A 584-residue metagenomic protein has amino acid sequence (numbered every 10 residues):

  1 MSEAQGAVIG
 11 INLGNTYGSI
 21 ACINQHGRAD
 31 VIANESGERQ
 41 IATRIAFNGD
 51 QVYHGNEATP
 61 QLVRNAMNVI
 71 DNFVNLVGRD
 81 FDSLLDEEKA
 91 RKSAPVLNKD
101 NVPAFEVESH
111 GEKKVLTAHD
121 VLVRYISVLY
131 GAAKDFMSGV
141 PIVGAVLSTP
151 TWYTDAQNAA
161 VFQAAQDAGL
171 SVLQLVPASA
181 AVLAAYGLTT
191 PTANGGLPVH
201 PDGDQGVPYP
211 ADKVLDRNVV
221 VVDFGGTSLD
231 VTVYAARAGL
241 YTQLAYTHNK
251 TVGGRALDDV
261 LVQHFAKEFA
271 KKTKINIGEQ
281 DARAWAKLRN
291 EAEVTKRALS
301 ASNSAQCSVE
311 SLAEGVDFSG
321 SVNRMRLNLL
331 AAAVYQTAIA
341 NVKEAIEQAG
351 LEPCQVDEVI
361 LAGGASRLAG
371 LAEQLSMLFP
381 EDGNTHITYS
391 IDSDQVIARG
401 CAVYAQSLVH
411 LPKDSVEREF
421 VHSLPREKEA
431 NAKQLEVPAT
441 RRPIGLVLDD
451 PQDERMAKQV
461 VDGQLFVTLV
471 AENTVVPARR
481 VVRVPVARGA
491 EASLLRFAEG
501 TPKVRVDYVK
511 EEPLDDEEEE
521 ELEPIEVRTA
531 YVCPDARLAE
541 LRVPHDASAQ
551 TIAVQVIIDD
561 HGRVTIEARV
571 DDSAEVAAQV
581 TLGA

Functional and structural regions predicted by a protein language model:
M1-A42, G49-V221, Y234-N290, E314-S407 (+5 more regions): N-terminal phosphate-binding loop and flanking beta/alpha elements of the actin-like ATPase fold
T16, T227-L229: Conserved Rossmann-like nucleotide-cofactor binding loop
Q25, I41, N48-G49, M67-N72 (+6 more regions): Acidic low-complexity intrinsically disordered segments
D82-S83, G139, A298-A305, L351 (+3 more regions): Intrinsically disordered or highly flexible coil/loop and linker segments, enriched in small and charged/polar residues
W152, T227, E314, S366 (+2 more regions): Conserved beta-strand elements of beta-rich interaction domains across eukaryotes, especially beta-propellers
A184, P191-G195, I277, S304-C307 (+4 more regions): Structured alpha-helical bundle/scaffold domains in large eukaryotic membrane-trafficking regulators
K287-A313: Conserved ATP-utilizing enzyme core subdomain
A362, E381, L411-S415, E419: Eukaryotic intrinsically disordered, low-complexity regulatory regions enriched in serine/proline/threonine and acidic
